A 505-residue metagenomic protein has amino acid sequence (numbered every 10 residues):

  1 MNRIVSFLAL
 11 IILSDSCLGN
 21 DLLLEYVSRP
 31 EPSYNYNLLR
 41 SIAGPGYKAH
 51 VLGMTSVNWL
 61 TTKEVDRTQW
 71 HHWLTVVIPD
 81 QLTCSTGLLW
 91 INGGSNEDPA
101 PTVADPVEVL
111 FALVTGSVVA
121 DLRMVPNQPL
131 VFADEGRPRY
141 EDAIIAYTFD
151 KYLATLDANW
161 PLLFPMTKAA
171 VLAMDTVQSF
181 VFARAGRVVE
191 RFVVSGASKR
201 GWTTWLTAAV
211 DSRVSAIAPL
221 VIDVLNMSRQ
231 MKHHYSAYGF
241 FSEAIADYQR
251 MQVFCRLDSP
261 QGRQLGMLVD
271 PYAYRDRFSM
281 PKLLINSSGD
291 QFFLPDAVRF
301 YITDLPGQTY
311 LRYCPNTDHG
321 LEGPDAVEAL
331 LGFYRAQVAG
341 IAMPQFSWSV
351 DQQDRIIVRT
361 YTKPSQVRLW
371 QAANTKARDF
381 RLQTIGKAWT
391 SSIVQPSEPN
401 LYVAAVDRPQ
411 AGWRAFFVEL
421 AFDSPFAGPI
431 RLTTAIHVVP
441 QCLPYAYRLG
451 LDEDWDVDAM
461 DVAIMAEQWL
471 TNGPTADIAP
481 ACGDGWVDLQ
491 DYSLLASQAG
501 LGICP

Functional and structural regions predicted by a protein language model:
A9, A446-P505: Cellulosome-associated attachment modules in secreted, modular CAZymes
V27-L82, V109, L122, A158-F164: N-terminal cap/lid segment of alpha/beta-hydrolase-fold proteins
W73, C84-G94: Short beta-strand element of the alpha/beta-hydrolase
I91-D98, V109-F111, G116-V171, V224-A237: Cap/lid segment of the alpha/beta-hydrolase catalytic domain
L153-S198, V214: Gly/Ser-rich "nucleophile elbow"/oxyanion-hole loop immediately N-terminal to the catalytic nucleophile in hydrolases
L206-C255, R312-P315, G320-E328: Hydrolase active-site cap/lid region
F278, L284-N286: Short beta-strand/loop motif that positions the catalytic acidic residue of the alpha/beta-hydrolase fold
G332-Q371, K387-N400, A405: Surface beta-strand/loop "capping" patches
